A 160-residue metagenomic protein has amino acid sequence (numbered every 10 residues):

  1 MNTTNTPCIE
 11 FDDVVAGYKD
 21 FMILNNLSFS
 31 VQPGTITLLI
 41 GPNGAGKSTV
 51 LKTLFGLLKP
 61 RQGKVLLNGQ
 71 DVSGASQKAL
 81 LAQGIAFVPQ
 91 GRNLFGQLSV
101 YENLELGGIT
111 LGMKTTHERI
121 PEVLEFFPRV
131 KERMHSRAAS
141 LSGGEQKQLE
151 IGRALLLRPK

Functional and structural regions predicted by a protein language model:
K19, T37, Q77, V100-E118 (+1 more regions): ABC-type ATPase nucleotide-binding domains, specifically the catalytic core motifs of the NBD
T37-L38, F87: Short beta-strand immediately N-terminal to the Walker A/P-loop
I40-P42: The feature captures the beta-strand-to-loop junction immediately N-terminal to the Walker
F55: Helix-to-loop junction immediately C-terminal to a conserved catalytic motif
G63-Q70, Q83, T116-E118: Conserved ABC transporter NBD signature motif
R137-L141, E145: Conserved ABC ATPase signature
